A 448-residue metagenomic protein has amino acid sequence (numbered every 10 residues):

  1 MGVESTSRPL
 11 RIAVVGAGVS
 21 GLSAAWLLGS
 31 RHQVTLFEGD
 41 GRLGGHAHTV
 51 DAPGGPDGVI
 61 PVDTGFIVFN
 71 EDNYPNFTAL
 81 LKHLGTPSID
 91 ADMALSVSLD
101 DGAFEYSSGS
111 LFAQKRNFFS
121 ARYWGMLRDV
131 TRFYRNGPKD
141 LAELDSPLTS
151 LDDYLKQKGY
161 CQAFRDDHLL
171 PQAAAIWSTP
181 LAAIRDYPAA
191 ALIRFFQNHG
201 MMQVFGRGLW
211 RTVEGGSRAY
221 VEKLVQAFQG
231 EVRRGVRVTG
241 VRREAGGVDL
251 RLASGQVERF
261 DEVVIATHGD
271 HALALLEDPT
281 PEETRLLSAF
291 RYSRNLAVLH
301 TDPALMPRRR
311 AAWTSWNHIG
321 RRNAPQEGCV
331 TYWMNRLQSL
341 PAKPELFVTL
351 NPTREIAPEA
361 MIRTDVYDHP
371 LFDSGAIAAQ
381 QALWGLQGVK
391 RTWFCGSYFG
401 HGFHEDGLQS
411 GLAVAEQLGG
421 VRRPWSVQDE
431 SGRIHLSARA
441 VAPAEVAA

Functional and structural regions predicted by a protein language model:
M1-I12, S30-R31, A52, I377-Q380 (+1 more regions): Extreme N-terminal leader/targeting segments of oxidoreductases
G2, S7-R8, V236-D368: Mid-domain catalytic core of redox enzymes that form a hydrophobic substrate pocket/lid adjacent to a catalytic redox
L10-L36: N-terminal Rossmann-like FAD-binding beta1-loop-alpha1 element of flavoenzymes
G29-P53: Glycine-rich FAD pyrophosphate-binding loop
V50-F77: N-terminal glycine-rich dinucleotide-binding loop that anchors FAD/FMN and/or NAD(P) in oxidoreductases
E71-A189, I193-R194: Mobile amphipathic helical/loop "lid" adjacent to a hydrophobic cofactor/ligand pocket
G109-L111, A324-A448: Conserved flavin/dinucleotide-binding core of flavoenzymes
R194-A253, E258: Helical element adjacent to the flavin cofactor pocket in flavoenzyme catalytic cores
